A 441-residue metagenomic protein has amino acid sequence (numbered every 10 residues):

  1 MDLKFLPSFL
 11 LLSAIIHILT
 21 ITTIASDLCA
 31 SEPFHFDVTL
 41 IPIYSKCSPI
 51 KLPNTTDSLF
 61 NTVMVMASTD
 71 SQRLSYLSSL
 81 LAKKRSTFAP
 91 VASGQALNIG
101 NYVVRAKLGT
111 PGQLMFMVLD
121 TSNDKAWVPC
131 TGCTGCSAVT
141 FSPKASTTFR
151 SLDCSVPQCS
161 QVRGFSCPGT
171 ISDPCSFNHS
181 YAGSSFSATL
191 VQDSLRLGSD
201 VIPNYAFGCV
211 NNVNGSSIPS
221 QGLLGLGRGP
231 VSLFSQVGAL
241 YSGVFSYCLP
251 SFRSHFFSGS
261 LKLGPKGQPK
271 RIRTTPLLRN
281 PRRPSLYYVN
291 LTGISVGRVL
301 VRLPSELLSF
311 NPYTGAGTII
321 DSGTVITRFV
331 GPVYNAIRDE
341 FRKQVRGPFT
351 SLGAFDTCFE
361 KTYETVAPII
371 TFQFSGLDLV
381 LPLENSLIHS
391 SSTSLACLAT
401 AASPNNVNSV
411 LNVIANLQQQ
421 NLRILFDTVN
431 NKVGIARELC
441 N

Functional and structural regions predicted by a protein language model:
D2-D57, P111, L119-D124, G208-V213 (+6 more regions): Aspartic protease catalytic domain
D2-M117, K125-V128, G132-T189, Q236 (+6 more regions): Disordered propeptide/prodomain
Y76, S232-L233, A336, A354: Exposed alpha-helical structural elements
V104-L114, C154-F234, R298, L303-E306 (+2 more regions): Aspartyl protease catalytic core from the pepsin/retropepsin fold
N123-A126, C133-G135, N212-G215, V231 (+2 more regions): Solvent-exposed loop/turn segments at secondary-structure junctions within structured extracellular/periplasmic domains
P129-T131, D200, F207, P250 (+7 more regions): Surface loops and adjacent helix of pleckstrin homology
T189-R298, T318: Eukaryotic endomembrane system proteins
